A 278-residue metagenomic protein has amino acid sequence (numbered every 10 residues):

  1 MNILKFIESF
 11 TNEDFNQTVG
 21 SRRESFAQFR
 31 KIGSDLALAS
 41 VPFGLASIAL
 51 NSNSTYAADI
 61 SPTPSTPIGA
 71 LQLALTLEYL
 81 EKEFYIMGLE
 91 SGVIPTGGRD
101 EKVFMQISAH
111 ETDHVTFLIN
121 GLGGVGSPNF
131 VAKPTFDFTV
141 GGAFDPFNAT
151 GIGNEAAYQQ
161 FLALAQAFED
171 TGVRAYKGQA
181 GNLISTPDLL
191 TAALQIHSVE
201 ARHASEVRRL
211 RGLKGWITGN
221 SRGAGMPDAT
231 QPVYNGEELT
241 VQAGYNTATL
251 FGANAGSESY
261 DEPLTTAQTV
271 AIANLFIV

Functional and structural regions predicted by a protein language model:
N2-G20, R30-K31, L38, F43 (+1 more regions): All-alpha RGS (Regulator of G-protein Signaling) helical domain and cognate RGS-like helical scaffolds
A27: DNA-binding alpha-helical recognition surfaces that contact promoter or target DNA
